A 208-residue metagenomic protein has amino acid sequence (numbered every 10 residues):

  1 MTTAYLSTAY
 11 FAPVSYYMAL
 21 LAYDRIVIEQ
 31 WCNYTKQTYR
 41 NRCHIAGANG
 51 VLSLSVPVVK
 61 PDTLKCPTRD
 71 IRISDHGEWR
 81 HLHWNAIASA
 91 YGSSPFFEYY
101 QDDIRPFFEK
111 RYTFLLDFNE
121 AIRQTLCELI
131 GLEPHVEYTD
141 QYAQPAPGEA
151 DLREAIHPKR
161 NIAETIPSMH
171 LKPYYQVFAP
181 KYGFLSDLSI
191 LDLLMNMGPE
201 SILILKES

Functional and structural regions predicted by a protein language model:
M1-S208: Residues lining hydrophobic/aromatic ligand-binding pockets adjacent to catalytic sites
